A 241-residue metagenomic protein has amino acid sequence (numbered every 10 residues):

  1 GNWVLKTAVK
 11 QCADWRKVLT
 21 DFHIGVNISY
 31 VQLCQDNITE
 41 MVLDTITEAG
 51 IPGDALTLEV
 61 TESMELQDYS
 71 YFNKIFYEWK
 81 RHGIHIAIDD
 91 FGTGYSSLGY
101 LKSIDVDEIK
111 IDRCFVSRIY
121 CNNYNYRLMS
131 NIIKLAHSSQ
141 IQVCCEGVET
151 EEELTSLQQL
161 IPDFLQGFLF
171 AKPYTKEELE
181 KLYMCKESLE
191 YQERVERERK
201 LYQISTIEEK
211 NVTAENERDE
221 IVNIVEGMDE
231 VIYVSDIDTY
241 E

Functional and structural regions predicted by a protein language model:
G1-C12, M41-V42, I75, I132 (+1 more regions): Structural preference for long, well-ordered alpha-helical segments in enzyme cores
K6, S29-D36, E48, A55-Y69 (+1 more regions): EAL-family c-di-GMP phosphodiesterase catalytic domain
K10-K17, D21, I237-E241: PAS/LOV-family and closely related PAS-like sensory domains
W15-T20, E48-G53, W79-H82: Short helix-capping segments at alpha-helix termini
T45-E48, S103, D238-E241: PAS-family sensory domains
V212-D238: Sensory modules in modular signal-transduction proteins
